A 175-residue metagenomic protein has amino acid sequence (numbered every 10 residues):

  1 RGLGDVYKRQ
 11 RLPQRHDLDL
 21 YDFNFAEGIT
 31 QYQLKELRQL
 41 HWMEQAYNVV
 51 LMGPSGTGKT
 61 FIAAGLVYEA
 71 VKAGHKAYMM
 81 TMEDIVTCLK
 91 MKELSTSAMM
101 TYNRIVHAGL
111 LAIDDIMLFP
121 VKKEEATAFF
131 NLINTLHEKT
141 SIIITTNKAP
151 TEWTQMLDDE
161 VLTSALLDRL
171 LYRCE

Functional and structural regions predicted by a protein language model:
G2-Y7: Short, small-residue-biased leader/transition segments that mark boundaries at the very start of proteins
L18-R38: N-terminal pre-Walker A segment at the start of P-loop NTPase domains
Q39-A46: Phosphate-binding P-loop
A46-F61: Walker A/P-loop nucleotide-binding motif
I62, L66: Hydrophobic positions on the alpha1 helix immediately C-terminal to the Walker A/P-loop
Y68-M80: Post-Walker A helix-loop "phosphate-sensing" segment adjacent to the P-loop in P-loop NTPases
I85-V106, I116-E175: Replace "adjacent to P-loop NTPase cores in ATP/GTP-dependent enzymes" with "adjacent to NTP-binding cores
